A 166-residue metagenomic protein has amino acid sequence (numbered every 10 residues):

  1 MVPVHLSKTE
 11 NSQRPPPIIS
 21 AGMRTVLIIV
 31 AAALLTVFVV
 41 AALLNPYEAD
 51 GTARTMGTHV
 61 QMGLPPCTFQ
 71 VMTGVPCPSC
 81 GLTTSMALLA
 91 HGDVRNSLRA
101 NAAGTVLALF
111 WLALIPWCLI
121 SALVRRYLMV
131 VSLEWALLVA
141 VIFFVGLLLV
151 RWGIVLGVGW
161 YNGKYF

Functional and structural regions predicted by a protein language model:
V2-G22, A122-E134: Membrane-interfacial, low-structure loops and terminal tails that flank and connect transmembrane helices in multi-pass
R24-G51: N-terminal signal-anchor transmembrane alpha helix
V26, V30-L34, L107-F110, L137-L148: Hydrophobic alpha-helical transmembrane segments of polytopic
L34-F38, W111-L114, C118, V145-V155: Helical transmembrane-bundle signal
A53-L98: Extracytosolic (periplasmic/ER-lumenal) interhelical loops and adjacent juxtamembrane/interface segments of multi-pass
T83-T84, L98-W111: Membrane-interface loop-to-helix entry segments
L88, L114-L128: Transmembrane alpha-helical segments of integral membrane proteins
W152-F166: Juxtamembrane boundary at the C-terminal end of a transmembrane helix
